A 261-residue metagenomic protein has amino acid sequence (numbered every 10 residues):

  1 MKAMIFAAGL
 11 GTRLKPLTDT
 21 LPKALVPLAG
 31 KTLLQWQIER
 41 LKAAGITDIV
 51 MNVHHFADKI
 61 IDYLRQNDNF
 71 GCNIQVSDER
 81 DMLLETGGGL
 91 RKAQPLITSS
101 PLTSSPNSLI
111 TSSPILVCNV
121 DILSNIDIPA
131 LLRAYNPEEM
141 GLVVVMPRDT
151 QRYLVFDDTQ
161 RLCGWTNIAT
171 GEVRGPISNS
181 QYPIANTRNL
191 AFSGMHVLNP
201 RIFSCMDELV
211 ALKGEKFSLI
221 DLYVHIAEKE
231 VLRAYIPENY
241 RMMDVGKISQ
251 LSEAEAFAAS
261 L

Functional and structural regions predicted by a protein language model:
K2-A29, K42-A44, I236: Glycine-rich N-terminal loop/short-helix segment of MobA-like nucleotidyltransferase
K2-I5, K31-N119, A130, Q181 (+2 more regions): Conserved N-terminal catalytic core of the sugar/cofactor nucleotidyltransferase
L10, L21, F56, R80 (+2 more regions): A generic "binding-loop/recognition-motif" signal
R13, K59-D62, T86, K92 (+4 more regions): Phosphate- and divalent-cation-binding pockets in alpha/beta enzyme and binding domains that engage nucleotide-derived
L25, V76-S77, G141, A234: Generic preference for hydrophobic
L116, L123, P129-N136, R161-L261: Catalytic-core segments of class I nucleotidyltransferases/pyrophosphorylases that form NMP-activated intermediates
I126-Y153: Conserved donor-nucleotide/metal-binding helix-loop-beta segment in metal-dependent transferases, i.e., the alpha-helix
Y153-C163: Acceptor/aglycone-binding surface of glycosyltransferases and processive sugar-polymer synthases
